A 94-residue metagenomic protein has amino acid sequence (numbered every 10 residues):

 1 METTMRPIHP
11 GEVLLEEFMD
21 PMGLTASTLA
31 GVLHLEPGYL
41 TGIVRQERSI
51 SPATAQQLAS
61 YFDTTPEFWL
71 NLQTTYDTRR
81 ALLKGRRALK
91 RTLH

Functional and structural regions predicted by a protein language model:
M1-L24, F68-N71: A short, Lys/Arg-rich alpha-helix, primarily the initiator
M19, A30, A59: The alpha-helix within a helix-turn-helix
L24-G42: Short alpha-helical DNA-recognition segment
H34, R45, T74: Residue-level detection of the helix-turn-helix DNA-binding "recognition helix"
E47-S60: Short, basic-rich loop-to-helix N-cap that marks the start of a DNA-contacting helix
Q57-L72: A contiguous, mid-protein "functional segment" used to position or interact with cofactors/ions or partner subunits
F68-H94: Short, charged recognition helix plus adjacent turn of helix-turn-helix-like nucleic-acid-binding domains
